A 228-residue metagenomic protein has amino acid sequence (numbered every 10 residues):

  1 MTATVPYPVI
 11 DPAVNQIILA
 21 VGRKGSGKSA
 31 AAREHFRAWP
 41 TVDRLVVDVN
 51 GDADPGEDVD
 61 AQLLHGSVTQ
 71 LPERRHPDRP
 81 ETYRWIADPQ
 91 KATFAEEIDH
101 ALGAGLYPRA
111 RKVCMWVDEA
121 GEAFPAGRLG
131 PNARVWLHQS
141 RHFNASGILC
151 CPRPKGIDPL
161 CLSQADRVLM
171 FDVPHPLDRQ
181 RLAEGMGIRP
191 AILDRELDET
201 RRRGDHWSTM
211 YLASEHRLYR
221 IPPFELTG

Functional and structural regions predicted by a protein language model:
M1-N15: Pre-Walker A adenine-sensing motif
T2-A3, V49, L106-A110, Y219-G228: Phosphate-handling catalytic cores of nucleic-acid transaction enzymes
V14-Q16, T41-V42, V59, R79-T82 (+1 more regions): Short, well-ordered alpha-helix to beta-strand connector turns
I18-R37, N50, Q90-P190: Conserved P-loop NTPase motor cores
S26-Q70: Walker A/P-loop NTP-binding active-site region of P-loop NTPases, recognizing the glycine-rich GxxxxGKT/S
A53-D60, R74-D78, D158-L162: Short loop/helix-cap segments at secondary-structure boundaries that form the rim of catalytic
E73-T93: Conserved P-loop NTPase mechanochemical-coupling segment
E184-G228: Phosphate-binding and hydrolysis-coupling loops of NTP-dependent motor/remodeling domains
